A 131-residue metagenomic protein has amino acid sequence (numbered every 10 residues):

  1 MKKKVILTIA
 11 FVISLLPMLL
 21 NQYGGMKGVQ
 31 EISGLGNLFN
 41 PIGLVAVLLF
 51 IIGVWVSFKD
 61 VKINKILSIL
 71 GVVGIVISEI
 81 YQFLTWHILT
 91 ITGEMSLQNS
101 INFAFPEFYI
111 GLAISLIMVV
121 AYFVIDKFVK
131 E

Functional and structural regions predicted by a protein language model:
M1-G34, P41-L44: N-terminal signal-anchor transmembrane alpha-helix
K3, W55-N64, I117-E131: Cytosolic juxtamembrane helix at the C-terminal end of the final transmembrane segment
K4-F11, V47, S68, V72-I75 (+3 more regions): Residues within membrane-spanning alpha-helices of integral membrane proteins, especially the hydrophobic core/packing
L7-S14, M95-V129: Alpha-helical membrane-associated segments of multi-pass integral membrane proteins
L16-L19, G34, L48, V56 (+1 more regions): Intrinsically disordered, low-complexity regions enriched in Ser/Pro/Gly/Gln/His and often acidic
G24-P41, I80-G111: Interfacial non-cytosolic loop connecting adjacent transmembrane helices
N40-V54, L112-I117: Hydrophobic alpha-helical transmembrane segments
G53-W86: Loop-to-transmembrane helix junctions at the membrane interface
